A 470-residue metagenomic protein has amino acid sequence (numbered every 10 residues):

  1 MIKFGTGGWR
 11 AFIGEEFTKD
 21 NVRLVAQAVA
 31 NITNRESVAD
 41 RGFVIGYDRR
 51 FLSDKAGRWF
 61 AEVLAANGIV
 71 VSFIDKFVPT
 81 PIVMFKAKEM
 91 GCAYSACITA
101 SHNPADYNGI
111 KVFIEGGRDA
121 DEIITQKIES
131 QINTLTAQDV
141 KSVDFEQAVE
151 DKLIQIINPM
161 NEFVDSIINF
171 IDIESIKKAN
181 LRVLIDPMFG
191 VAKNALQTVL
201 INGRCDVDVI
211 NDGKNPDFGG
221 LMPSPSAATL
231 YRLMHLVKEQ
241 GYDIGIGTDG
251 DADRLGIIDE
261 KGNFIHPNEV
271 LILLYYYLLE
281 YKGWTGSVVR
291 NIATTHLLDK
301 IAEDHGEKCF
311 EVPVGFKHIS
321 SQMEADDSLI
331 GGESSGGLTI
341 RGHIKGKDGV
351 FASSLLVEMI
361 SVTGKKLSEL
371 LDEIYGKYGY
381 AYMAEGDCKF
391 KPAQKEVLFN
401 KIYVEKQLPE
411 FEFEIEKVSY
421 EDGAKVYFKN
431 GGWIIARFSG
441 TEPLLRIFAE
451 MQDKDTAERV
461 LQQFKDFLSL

Functional and structural regions predicted by a protein language model:
M1-N67, Y94, V149-L181: An N-terminal, well-structured beta->alpha segment
G7, I45, V83, A96 (+12 more regions): Buried hydrophobic positions in well-ordered alpha/beta secondary-structure cores of metabolic enzymes
N31, G42-N108, T198-I258: N-terminal small/polar loop signature for handling phosphorylated ligands or for N-terminal nucleophile
D75, S130-F163, E260-G332, T339-I340: Proline/glycine-rich low-complexity loops and linkers
Y107, I244, W284-L470: Phosphate-binding and adjacent anionic-ligand microenvironments
N108-V237: Gly/Ser/Thr-enriched, mixed-charge loops and adjacent short helices that form phosphate/oxyanion-binding elements
V112-E115, G256-E260, I340-R341: Short beta-strand-to-turn element immediately C-terminal to the catalytic PLP-Schiff-base lysine in fold type I
D121, V209-N211, N263-K282, G349-E358: Gly/Ser/Thr-rich active-site loops/lids in small-molecule metabolic enzymes that frequently grip phosphoryl groups
